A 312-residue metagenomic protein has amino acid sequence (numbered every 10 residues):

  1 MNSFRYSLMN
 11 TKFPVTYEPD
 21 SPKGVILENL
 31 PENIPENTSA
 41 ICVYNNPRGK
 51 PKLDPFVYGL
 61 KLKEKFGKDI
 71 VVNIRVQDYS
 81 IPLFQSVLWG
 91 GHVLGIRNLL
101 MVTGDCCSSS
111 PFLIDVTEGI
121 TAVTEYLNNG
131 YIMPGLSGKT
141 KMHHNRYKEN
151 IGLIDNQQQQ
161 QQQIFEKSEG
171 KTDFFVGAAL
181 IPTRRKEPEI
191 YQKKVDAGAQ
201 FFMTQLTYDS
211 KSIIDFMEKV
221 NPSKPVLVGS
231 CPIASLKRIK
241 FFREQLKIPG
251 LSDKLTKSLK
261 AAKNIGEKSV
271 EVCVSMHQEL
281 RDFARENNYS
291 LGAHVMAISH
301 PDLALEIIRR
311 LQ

Functional and structural regions predicted by a protein language model:
M1-V43, K52: Conserved N-terminal beta1-alpha1 strand-loop-helix module at the mouth
S3-R5, S21, T103-G104, I114-K171 (+4 more regions): Active-site pocket-lining/capping segments in soluble small-molecule metabolic enzymes
L8-M9, L30-N37, F56-G67, L88-I96 (+4 more regions): Acidic (Asp/Glu)-rich catalytic clusters
T11-L27, D69-P82, D173-K186, K260-V272: Active-site mouth loops of central-metabolism enzymes
F13-P19, S39-V43, I70-I74, L99-M101 (+5 more regions): Hydrophobic faces of well-ordered beta-strands that scaffold small-molecule active sites in alpha/beta enzyme cores
P22-I34, P55, I81-L88, R184-K194 (+1 more regions): Short, acidic/polar
P35-F56, G104-F112, A199-F216, V295-S299: Glycine-rich, proline-tolerant flexible connector loops at the mouths of alpha/beta enzymes
Y79-H92, K186-K193, I214-E218, L236-R243 (+1 more regions): Catalytic cores of alpha/beta
